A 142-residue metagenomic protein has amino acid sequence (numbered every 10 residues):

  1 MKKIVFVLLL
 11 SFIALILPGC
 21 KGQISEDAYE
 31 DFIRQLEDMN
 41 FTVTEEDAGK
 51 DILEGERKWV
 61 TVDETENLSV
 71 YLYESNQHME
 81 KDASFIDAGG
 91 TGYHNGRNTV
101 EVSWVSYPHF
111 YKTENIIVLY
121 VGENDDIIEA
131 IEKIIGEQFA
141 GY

Functional and structural regions predicted by a protein language model:
M1-V5: Positively charged n-region of N-terminal signal peptides that target proteins for export
F6-A14: Hydrophobic helical h-region of N-terminal Sec-dependent signal peptides in bacterial secretory/periplasmic proteins
S11, I86-G89, I134-Q138: Alpha-helix boundary/capping residues
I16-G19: C-terminal motif of bacterial Sec signal peptides marking the signal peptidase cleavage site
K21-I24: Bacterial signal peptide processing site
E30-D31, Q35-S103: Short, solvent-exposed recognition patches
G96-Y142: A short, solvent-exposed beta-edge/loop patch
